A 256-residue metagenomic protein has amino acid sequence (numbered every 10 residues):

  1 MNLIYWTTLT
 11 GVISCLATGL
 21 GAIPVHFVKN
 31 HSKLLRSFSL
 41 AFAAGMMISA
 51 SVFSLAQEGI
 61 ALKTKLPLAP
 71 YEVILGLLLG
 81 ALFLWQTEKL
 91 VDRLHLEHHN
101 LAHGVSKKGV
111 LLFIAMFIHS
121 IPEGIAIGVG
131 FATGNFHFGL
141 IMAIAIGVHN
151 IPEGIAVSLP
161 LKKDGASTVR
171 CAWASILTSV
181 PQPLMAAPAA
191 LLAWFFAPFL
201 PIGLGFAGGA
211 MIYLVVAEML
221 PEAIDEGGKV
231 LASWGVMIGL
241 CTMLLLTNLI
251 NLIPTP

Functional and structural regions predicted by a protein language model:
M1-P256: Intrinsically disordered, metal-sensing/regulatory segments
